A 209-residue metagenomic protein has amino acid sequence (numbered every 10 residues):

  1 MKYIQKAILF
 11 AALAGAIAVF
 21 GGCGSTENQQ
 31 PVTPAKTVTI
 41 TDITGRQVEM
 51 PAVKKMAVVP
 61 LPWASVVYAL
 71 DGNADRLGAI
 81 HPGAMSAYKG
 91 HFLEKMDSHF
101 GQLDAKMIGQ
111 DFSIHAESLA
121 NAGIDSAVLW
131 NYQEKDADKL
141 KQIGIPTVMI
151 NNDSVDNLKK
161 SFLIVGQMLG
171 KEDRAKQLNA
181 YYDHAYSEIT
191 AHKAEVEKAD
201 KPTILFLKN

Functional and structural regions predicted by a protein language model:
K6-L9, G22-V66, D173-L207: Bacterial Sec-exported substrate-binding components of ABC uptake systems
I17-F20: Bacterial Sec-type N-terminal signal peptides, specifically the leucine/valine-rich hydrophobic h-region
I43-Q47, S113-N121: Short, well-structured alpha-helical segments in soluble
K54, A74-L77, G123-S126, I143-P146 (+1 more regions): Loop/turn elements at helix/coil->beta-strand transitions in domains of secreted/extracellular proteins
P62-S65, G83-S86, S126-D136, D153-N157 (+1 more regions): Solvent-exposed loop/turn segments at secondary-structure junctions within structured extracellular/periplasmic domains
A64-S118, S126: A short, structured surface patch at a secondary-structure boundary
A79-P82, V128-N131, M149-D153, E172 (+2 more regions): Short beta-strand->loop
D136-D173: Charged, glycine-enriched surface loops/patches that mediate electrostatic binding to polyanionic ligands
